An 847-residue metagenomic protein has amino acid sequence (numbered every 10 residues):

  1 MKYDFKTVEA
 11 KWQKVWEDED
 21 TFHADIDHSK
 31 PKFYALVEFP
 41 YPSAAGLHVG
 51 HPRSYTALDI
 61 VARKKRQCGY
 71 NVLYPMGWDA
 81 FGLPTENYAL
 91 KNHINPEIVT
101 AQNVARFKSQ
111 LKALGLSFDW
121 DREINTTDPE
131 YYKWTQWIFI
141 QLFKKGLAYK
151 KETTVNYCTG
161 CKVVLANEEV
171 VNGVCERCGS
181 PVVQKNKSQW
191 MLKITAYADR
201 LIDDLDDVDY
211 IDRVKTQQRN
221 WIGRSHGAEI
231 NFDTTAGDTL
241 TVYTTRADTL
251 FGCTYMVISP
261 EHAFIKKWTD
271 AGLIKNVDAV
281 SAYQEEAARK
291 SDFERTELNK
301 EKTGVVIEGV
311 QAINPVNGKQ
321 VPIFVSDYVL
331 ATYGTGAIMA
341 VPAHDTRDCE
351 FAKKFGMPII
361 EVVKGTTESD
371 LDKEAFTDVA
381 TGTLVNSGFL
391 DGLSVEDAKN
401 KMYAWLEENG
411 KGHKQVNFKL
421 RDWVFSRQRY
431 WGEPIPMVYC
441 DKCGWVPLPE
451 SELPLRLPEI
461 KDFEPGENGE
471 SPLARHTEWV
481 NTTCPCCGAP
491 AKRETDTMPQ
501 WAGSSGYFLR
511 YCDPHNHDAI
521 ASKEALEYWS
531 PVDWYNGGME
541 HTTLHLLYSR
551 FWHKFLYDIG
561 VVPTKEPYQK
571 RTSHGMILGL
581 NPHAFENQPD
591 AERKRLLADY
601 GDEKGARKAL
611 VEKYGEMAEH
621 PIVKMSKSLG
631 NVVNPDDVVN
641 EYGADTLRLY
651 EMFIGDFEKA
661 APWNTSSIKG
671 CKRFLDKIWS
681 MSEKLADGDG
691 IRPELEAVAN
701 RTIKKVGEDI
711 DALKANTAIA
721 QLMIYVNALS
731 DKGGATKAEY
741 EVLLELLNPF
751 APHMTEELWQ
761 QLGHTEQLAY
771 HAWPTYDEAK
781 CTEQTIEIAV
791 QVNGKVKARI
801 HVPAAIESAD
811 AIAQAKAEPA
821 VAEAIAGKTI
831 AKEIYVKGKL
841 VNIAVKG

Functional and structural regions predicted by a protein language model:
M1-G46, V72, L201, K215-G223 (+3 more regions): Non-catalytic terminal extensions that flank enzyme cores
M1-K32, S259, A271-V277, I338 (+10 more regions): Basic, alpha-helical terminal appendages of large translation-related enzymes
K2, D18-E19, K91-D248, A263 (+12 more regions): Residue patterns forming the tRNA-binding/recognition surfaces of aminoacyl-tRNA synthetases and related DALR
Y3, R224-E229, G237, K364 (+10 more regions): Long, charged, mostly alpha-helical binding arms that flank functional sites
D25-I94, T100, E123-I138, T244-T245 (+2 more regions): N-terminal catalytic cores of NTP/NDP-binding nucleotidyl/phosphoryl-transfer enzymes
L58, N71, I265-T366, L371-D372 (+1 more regions): Catalytic alpha/beta core of large soluble enzyme barrels
D79, K144-K145, Y149-N156, D233 (+7 more regions): Helix-rich, typically C-terminal accessory recognition domains appended to large enzymatic cores
T195, R200-S225, S259, A263-V306 (+2 more regions): Amphipathic alpha-helical
